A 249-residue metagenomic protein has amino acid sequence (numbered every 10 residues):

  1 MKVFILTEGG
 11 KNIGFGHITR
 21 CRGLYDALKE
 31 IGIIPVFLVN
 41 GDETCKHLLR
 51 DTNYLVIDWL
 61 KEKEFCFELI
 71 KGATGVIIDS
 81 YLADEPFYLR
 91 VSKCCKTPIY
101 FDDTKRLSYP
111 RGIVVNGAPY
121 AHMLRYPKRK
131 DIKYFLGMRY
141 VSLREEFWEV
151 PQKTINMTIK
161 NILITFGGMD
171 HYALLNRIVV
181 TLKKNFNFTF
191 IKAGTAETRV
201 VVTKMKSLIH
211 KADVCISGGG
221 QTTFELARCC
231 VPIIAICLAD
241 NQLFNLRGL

Functional and structural regions predicted by a protein language model:
I5-A27, L38-R129, Y134: Active-site and donor-binding regions of nucleotide-sugar-utilizing enzymes
I34-G41, T189-A193: Short internal beta-strands
K61, G194-L208, Q221: Conserved active-site histidine-acidic residue motif and adjacent donor-binding/catalytic loop of glycosyltransferases
P110-H171: A nucleotide-sugar donor-handling region in carbohydrate enzymes
G168-M169, F190-A196: Glycosyltransferase donor-sugar binding loop
L174-F188: Short hydrophobic signal-anchor/transmembrane segments that target glycosyltransferases and glycosylation machinery
S207-Q221, V231-P232: Acidic donor-binding loop of glycosyltransferase active sites
T223-L249: Catalytic binding pocket for nucleotide-activated donors in carbohydrate/polymer assembly enzymes
